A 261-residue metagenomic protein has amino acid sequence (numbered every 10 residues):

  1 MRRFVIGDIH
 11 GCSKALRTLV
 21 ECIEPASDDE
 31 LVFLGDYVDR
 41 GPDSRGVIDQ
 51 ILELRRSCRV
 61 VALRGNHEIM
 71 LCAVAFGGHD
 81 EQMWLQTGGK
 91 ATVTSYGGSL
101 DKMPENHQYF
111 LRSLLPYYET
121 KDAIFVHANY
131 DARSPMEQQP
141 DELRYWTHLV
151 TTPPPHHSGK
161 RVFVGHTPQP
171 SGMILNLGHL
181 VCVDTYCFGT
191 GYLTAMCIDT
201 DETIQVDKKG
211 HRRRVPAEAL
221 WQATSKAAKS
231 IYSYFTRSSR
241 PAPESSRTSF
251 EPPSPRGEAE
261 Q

Functional and structural regions predicted by a protein language model:
M1-Q50, S249: N-terminal active-site segment of His-dependent metallophosphoesterases
R2-H10, A123-N129, V181-V183: Active-site-proximal beta-strand elements of phosphoester/diester hydrolases
V5, F33, A62-L63, I124 (+2 more regions): Residue-level marker for buried hydrophobic side chains located in beta-strands that build the well-ordered beta-sheet
D8, D36, I51, G65-N66 (+6 more regions): Divalent metal-coordination and catalytic microenvironments
H10-A15, D39-P42, E68-C72, A132-R133 (+2 more regions): Active-site environment of divalent metal-dependent phosphoester hydrolases
R40-E119, H148-P153: Active-site neighborhood of divalent metal-dependent phosphoester bond hydrolases
K102-D131, M136-G172: His/acidic metal-ligating clusters that form di-metal
P154-P252, Q261: Acidic, His/Gly-rich catalytic cores of divalent-metal-dependent hydrolytic chemistry
